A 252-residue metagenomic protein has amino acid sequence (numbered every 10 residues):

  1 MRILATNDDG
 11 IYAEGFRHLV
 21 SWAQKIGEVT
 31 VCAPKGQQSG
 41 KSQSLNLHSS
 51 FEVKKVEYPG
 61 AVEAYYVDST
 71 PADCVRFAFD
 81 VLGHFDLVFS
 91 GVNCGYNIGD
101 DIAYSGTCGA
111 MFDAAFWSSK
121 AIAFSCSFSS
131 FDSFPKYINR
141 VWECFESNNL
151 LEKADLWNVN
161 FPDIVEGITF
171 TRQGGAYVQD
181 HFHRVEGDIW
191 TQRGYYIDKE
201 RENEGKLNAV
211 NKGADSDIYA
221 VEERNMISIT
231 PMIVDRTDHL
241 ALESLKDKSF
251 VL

Functional and structural regions predicted by a protein language model:
I3, E14-H84: A cross-family phosphate/adenosyl-ligand binding-site feature
A5-Y12, D101: Short, glycine-rich nucleotide/cofactor-binding loops
D9, Q37, T70-P71, N93-Y96 (+1 more regions): Short glycine-rich anion-binding loops that position phosphate/pyrophosphate groups of nucleotides and phosphorylated
C32-P34, S90-N93, F124-S125, V159-P162 (+1 more regions): Short beta-strand segments
A78-L82, M111-K120: Alpha-helix C-terminal capping segments
Y96-S105: Glycine/threonine-rich flexible loop motifs
A115-P135: Glycine-rich phosphate/pyrophosphate-binding loops and their adjacent beta-strand/loop elements at enzyme active sites
P135-L252: Electrostatically charged, flexible surface regions
